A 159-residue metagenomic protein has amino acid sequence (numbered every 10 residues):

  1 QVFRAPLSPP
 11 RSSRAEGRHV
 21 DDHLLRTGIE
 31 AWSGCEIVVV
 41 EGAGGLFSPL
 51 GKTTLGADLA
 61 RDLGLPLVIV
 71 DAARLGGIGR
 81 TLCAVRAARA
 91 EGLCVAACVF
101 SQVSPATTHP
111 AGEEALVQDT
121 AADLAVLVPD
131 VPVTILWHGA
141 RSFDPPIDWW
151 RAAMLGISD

Functional and structural regions predicted by a protein language model:
Q1-R61, A73-R86, G112, L116 (+2 more regions): ATP-dependent carboxylate-amine ligase catalytic core
S13, P66-I69: Short amphipathic alpha-helical segments at helix-loop
R18-V20, A60-L63, A90-G92, G156-S158: Short, surface-exposed linear patches
S33-E36, L63-P66, L93-V95, P129-V131: Short coil/turn connectors at secondary-structure junctions
V39-E41, V68, V99: Structural motif
T53-P66, V85, C94, C98 (+1 more regions): Active-site-adjacent structural elements in enzyme catalytic cores
R86-D159: C-terminal lobe/tail of nucleotide-utilizing enzymes
